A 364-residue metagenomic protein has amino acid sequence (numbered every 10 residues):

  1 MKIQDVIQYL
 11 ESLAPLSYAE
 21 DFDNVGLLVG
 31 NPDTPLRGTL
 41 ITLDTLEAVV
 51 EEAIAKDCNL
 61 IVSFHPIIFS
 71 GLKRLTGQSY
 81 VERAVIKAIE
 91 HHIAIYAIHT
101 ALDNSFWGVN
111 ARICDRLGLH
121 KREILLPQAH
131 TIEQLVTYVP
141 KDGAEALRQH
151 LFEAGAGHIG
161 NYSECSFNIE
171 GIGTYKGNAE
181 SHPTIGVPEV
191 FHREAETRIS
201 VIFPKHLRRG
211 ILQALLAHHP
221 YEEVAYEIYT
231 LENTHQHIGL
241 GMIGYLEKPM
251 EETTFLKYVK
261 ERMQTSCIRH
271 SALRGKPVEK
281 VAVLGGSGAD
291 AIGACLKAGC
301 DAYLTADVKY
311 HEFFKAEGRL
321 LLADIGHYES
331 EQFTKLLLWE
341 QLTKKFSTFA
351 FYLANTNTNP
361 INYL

Functional and structural regions predicted by a protein language model:
M1-L364: Hydrophobic structural segments
